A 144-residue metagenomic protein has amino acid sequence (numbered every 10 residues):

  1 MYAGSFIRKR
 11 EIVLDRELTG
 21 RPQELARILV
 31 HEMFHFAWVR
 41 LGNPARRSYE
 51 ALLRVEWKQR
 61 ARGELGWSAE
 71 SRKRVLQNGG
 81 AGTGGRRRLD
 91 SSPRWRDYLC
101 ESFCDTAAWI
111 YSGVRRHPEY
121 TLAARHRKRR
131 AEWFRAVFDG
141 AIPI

Functional and structural regions predicted by a protein language model:
M1-F6, R46-I144: Metalloprotease/metallohydrolase-associated module, dominated by Zn2+-dependent proteases
M1-T19: A glycine-rich, hydrophobic loop/mini-helix early in the fold
V13-L29, W95: Short pre-active-site segment immediately N-terminal to the catalytic Zn-binding motif
E17, G42-N43: An acidic- and aromatic-residue-enriched active-site/binding cleft used to recognize and process polar
R27-R40: Active-site recognition of the HExxH zinc-binding catalytic motif
